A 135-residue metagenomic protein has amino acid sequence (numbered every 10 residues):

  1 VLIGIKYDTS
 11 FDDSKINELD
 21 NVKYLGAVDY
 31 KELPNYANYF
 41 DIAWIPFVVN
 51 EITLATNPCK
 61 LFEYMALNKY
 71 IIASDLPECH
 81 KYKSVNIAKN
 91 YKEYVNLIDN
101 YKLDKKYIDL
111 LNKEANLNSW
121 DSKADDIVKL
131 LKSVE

Functional and structural regions predicted by a protein language model:
G4, F11-Y39: Nucleotide-activated donor-binding/catalytic signature segment of Leloir-type glycosyltransferases, i.e., the conserved
G4-S14, I71-E78: Short, polar loop motifs at secondary-structure junctions
D13, Y30-L33, L61, Y94 (+1 more regions): Acidic, amphipathic alpha-helical patches
K31-Y36, A43-M65, I72-K83: Nucleotide-sugar-dependent
Y36-Y39, L97-N100, D126, L130: CheY-like receiver
H80-N100: Change "using UDP/GDP/dTDP sugars" to "using nucleotide sugars
K102-V134: A charged, aromatic-enriched C-terminal amphipathic alpha-helix characteristic of glycosyltransferases across folds
